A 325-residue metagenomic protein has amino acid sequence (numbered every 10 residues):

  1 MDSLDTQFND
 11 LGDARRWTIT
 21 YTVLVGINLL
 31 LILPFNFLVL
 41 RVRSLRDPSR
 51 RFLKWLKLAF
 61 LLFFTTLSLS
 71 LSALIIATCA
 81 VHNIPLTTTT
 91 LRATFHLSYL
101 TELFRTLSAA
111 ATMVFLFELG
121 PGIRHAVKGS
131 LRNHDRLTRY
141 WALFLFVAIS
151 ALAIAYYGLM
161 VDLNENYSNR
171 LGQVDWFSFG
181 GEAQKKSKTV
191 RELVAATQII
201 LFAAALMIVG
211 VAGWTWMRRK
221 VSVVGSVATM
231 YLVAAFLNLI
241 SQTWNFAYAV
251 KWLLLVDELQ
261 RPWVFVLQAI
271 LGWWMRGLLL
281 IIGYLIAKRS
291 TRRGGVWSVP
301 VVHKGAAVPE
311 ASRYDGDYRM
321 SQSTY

Functional and structural regions predicted by a protein language model:
M1, L285-Y325: Intrinsically disordered, low-complexity terminal tails of fungal membrane proteins
M1-H134, R219-V227, E258, W263: Membrane-proximal first intracellular loop
D2-D5, T66-P85, L152-W176, N238-V256: Helix-to-loop junction signature of class
A14-L29, T87-A109, G172-L206, G225-R293: Extracellular loop 3-seventh transmembrane helix
N36-R43, G120, G210-S226, L278-H303: Transmembrane-helix exit/juxtamembrane "anchor" motif
L53-S68, L137-S150, T229-N238: Transmembrane alpha-helical segments of multi-pass membrane proteins
G122-G158: The cytoplasmic-loop to transmembrane-helix boundary for the fourth helix
F144-G158, I200-G213, L279-Y284: Hydrophobic core of alpha-helical transmembrane segments in multi-pass integral membrane proteins
